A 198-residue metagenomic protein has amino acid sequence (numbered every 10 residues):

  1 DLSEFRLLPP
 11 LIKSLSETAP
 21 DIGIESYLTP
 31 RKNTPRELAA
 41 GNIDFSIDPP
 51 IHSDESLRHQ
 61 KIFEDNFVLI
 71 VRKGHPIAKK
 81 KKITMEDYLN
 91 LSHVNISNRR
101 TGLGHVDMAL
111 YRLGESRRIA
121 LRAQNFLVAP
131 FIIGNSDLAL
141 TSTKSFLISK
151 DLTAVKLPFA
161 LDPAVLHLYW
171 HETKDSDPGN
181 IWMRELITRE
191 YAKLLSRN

Functional and structural regions predicted by a protein language model:
D1-D54, A123: Central regulatory/effector-binding core of bacterial HTH transcription factors
D1-E4, T18-I22, E64-N66, Y88-N90 (+1 more regions): Interdomain hinge and pocket-entrance segments immediately C-terminal to HTH DNA-binding domains
F5-L8, I77-K79, T84-M85, L91-L113 (+3 more regions): Secondary-structure junction motif
D21-E25, R118-A120, V165-H167: Residues at or immediately flanking beta-strands
G23, E37, G41-N42, K61 (+3 more regions): Conserved functional loop/turn residues at catalytic and ligand-binding sites
P30-I43, P49, R99-T153: Hydrophobic hinge/microswitch elements
E55-K61, D65-N66, L127-D175: Beta-alpha-beta core module
L69-I70: Intrinsically disordered, acidic Ser/Thr/Pro-rich N-terminal transactivation domains of bZIP transcription factors
